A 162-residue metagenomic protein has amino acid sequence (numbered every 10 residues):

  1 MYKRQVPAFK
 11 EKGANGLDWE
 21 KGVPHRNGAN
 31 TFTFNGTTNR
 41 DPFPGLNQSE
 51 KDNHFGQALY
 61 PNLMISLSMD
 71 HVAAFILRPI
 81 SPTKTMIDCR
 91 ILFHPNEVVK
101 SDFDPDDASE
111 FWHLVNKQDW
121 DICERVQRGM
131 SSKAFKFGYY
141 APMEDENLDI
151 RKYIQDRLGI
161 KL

Functional and structural regions predicted by a protein language model:
K3-L162: C-terminal catalytic domain of Rieske-type non-heme iron oxygenases
